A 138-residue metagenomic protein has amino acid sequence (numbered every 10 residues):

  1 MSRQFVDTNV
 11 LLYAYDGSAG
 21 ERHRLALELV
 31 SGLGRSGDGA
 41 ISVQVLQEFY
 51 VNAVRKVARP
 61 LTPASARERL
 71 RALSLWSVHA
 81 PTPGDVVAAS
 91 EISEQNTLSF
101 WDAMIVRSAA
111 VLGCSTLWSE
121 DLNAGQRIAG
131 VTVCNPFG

Functional and structural regions predicted by a protein language model:
M1-I41, R55-S65, G138: Short, well-structured N-terminal submotif of metal-dependent ribonuclease cores
R3, V106-G138: Acidic, PIN/NYN-like endoribonuclease modules and their adjacent C-terminal/linker elements
N9-V10, Q44, S99, M104: Active-site phosphate/pyrophosphate-handling residues
A40, H79, C134: General small-molecule cofactor/ligand-binding pocket signal
Y50-W76: Active-site-proximal, substrate-binding regions of enzyme catalytic domains and RNA-binding/basic surfaces
L75-E120: Active-site neighborhoods of divalent-metal-dependent phosphate/nucleic-acid chemistry enzymes
